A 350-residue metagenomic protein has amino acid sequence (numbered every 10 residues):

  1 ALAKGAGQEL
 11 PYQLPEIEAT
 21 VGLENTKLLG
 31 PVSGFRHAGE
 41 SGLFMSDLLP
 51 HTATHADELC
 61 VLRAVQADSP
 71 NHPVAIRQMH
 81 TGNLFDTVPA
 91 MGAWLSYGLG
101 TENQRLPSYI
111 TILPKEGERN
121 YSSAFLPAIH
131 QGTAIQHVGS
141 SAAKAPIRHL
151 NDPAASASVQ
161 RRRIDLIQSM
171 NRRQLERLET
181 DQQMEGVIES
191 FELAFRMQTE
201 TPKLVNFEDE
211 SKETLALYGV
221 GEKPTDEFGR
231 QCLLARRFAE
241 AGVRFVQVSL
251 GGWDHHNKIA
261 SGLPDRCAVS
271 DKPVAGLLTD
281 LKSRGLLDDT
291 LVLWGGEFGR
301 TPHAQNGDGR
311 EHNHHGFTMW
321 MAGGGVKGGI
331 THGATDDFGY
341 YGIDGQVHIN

Functional and structural regions predicted by a protein language model:
A1-N350: Ligand-binding pockets and gating/stacking loops
